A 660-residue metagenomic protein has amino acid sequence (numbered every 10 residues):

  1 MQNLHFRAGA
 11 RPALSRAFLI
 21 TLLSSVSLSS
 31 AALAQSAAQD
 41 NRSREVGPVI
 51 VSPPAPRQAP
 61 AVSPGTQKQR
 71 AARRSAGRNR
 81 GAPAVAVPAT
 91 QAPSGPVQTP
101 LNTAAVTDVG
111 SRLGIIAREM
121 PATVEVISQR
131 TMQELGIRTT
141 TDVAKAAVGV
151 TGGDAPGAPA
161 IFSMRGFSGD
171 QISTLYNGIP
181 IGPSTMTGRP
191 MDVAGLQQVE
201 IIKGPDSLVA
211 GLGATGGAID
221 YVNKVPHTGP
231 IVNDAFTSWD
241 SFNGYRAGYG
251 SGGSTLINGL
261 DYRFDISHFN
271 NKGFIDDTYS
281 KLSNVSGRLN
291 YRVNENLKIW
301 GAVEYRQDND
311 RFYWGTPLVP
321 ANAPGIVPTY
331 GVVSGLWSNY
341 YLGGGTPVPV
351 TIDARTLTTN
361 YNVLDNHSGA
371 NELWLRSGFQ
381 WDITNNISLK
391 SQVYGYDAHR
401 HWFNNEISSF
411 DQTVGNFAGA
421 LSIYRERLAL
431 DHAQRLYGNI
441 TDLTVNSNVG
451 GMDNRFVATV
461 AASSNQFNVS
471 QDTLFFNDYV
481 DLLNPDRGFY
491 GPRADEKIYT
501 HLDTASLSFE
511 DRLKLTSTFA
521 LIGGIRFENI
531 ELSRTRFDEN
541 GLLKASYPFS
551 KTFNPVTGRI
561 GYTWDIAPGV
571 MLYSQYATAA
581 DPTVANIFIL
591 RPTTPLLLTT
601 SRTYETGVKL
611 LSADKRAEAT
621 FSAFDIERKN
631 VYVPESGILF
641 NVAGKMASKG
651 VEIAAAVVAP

Functional and structural regions predicted by a protein language model:
A86-E125, Q129, L135, T141-P180 (+1 more regions): Extracytoplasmic beta-strand/coil segments of soluble accessory domains associated with Gram-negative outer-membrane
V124, M132, V143-A144, V199-G204 (+3 more regions): Non-catalytic regulatory/gating segments with a bias toward low-complexity or hydrophobic composition
G152, S163, I179-K203, V222: Short acidic/polar hinge/loop motifs at secondary-structure boundaries that mediate gating or recognition
A194-Q197, L208-G287, V293-I299, L373 (+1 more regions): Outer-membrane beta-barrel translocator/receptor signature
F269, G273, S286-R292, N296-Q380 (+3 more regions): Acidic/polar loop-and-plug regions of large Gram-negative outer-membrane beta-barrel proteins
R292-N294, Q434, D453-N465, I498-I626 (+1 more regions): Structural signature of Gram-negative outer-membrane beta-barrels, strongest in the C-terminal barrel of TonB-dependent
L375-A398, R425-F537: Face-selective signature of the C-terminal outer-membrane beta-barrel domain
G378-Y394, A398-N404, D565, L572-Y573 (+1 more regions): Membrane-embedded beta-barrel scaffold of Gram-negative outer-membrane proteins
